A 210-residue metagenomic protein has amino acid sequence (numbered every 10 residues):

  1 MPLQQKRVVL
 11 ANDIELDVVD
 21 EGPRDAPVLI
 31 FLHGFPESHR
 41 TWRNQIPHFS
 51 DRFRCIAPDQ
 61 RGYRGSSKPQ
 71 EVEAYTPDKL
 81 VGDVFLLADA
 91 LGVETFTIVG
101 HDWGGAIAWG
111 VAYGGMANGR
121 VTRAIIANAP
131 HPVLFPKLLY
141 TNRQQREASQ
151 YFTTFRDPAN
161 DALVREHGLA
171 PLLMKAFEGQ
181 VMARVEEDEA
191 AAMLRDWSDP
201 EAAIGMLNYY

Functional and structural regions predicted by a protein language model:
P2-L3, I14-L16, I56, Y63-V99 (+1 more regions): Flexible "cap/lid" subdomain of the alpha/beta-hydrolase fold that forms the substrate-access gate
K6-A11: Short acidic-hydrophobic surface loop/beta-edge motif
D17-E73, L87: Conserved HGGG/HGGXW glycine-rich cap/lid loop of the alpha/beta-hydrolase fold
H33-F35, F96, G100-H101: Conserved alpha/beta-hydrolase "nucleophile elbow" surrounding the catalytic nucleophile
